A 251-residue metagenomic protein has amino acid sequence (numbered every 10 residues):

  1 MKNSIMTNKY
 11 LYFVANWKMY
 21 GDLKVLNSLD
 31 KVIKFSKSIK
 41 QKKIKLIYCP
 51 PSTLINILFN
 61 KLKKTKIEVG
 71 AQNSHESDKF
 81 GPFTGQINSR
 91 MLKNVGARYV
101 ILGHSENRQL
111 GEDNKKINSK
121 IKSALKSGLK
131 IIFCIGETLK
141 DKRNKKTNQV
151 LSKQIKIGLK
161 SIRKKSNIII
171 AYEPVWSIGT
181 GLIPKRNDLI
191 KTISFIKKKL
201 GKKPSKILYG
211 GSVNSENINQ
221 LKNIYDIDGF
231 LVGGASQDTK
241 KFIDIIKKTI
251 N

Functional and structural regions predicted by a protein language model:
K2-N251: Active-site loop-to-helix "anion-binding N-cap" substructures in soluble metabolic enzymes
